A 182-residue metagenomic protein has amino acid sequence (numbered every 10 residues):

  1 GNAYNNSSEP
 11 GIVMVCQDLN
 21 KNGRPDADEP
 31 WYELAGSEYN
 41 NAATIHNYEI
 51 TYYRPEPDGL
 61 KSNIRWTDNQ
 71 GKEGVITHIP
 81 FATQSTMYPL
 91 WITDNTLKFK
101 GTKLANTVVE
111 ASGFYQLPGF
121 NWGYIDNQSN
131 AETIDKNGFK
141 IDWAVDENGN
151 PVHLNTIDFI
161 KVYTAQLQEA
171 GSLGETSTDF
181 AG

Functional and structural regions predicted by a protein language model:
G1-A3: Contiguous beta-strand segments within globular domains
N5-G11: Short coil-to-beta strand junction motifs in C2/discoidin
M14-D18: Predominantly extracellular/luminal cell-surface or secreted proteins
L19-P30, H46, G59: Acidic, glycine-anchored loop motifs typical of Ca2+
K21-G23, N41-A43, Q168-A170: Eukaryotic short linear interaction motifs
E33: Conserved hydrophobic ligand-interaction patch in extracellular adhesion modules
S37-T133: Low-complexity, serine/threonine/proline-enriched polar segments
Q128-G182: Ser/Thr/Pro-rich, low-complexity mucin-like regions that serve as glycosylated stalks/linkers or repetitive adhesive
